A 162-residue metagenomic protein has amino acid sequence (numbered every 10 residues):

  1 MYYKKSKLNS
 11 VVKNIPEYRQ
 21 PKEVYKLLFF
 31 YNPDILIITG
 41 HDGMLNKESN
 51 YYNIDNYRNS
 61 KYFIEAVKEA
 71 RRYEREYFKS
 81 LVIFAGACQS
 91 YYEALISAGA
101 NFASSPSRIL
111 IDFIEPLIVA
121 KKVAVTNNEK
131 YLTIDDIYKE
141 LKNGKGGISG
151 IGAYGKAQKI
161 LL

Functional and structural regions predicted by a protein language model:
Y2-V11: Short helix-loop-beta junction
V12-R19: Short beta->alpha junction loops
Q20-V24, Y91: Short acidic active-site motifs
L28-D42, A100: Proline-aspartate-enriched helix->loop->beta-strand connector
M44-L45, D112: Short glycine-rich, flexible loops that bind phosphorylated cofactors or substrates
L45-F63: A short, glycine/acidic-enriched catalytic loop
I64-I111: Catalytic cores of nucleophile-dependent amide-cleaving enzymes
S107-L162: C-terminal functional extensions of proteins
